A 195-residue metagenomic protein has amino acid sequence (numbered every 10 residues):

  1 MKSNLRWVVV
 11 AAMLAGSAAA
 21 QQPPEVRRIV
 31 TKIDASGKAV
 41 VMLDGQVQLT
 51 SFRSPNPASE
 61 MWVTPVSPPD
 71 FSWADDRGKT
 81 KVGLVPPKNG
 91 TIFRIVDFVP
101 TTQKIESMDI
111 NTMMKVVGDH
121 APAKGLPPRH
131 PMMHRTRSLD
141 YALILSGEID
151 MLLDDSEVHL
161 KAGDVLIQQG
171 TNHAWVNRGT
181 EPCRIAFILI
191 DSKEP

Functional and structural regions predicted by a protein language model:
M1-V8: Bacterial N-terminal signal peptides that target proteins for export
V8-S17: Bacterial N-terminal signal peptides
Q21-A74: N-terminal leader/capping segments at the start of a protein or of a new domain
Q22, R27-I29, I33-D34, K38-L43 (+2 more regions): Double-stranded beta-helix
Q46-Q48, R94-T136, Q169-N172, K193: Conserved short histidine dyad/triad with adjacent acidic residue
T91, E148-D150, E157-K161, G170-E194: Ligand-binding loop in jelly-roll beta-barrel domains
P127-H130, H134-T136, Y141-A162: A short beta-strand-loop-beta hairpin characteristic of the jelly-roll/cupin
